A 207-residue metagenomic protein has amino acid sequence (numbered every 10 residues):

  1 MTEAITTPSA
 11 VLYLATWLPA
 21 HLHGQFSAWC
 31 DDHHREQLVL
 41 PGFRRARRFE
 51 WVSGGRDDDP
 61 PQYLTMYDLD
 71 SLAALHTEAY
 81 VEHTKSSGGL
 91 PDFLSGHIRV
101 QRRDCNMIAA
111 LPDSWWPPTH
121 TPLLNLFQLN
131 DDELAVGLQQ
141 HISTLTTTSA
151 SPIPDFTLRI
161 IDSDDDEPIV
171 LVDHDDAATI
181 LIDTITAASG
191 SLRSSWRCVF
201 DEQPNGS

Functional and structural regions predicted by a protein language model:
M1-S207: Macromolecular interaction modules
